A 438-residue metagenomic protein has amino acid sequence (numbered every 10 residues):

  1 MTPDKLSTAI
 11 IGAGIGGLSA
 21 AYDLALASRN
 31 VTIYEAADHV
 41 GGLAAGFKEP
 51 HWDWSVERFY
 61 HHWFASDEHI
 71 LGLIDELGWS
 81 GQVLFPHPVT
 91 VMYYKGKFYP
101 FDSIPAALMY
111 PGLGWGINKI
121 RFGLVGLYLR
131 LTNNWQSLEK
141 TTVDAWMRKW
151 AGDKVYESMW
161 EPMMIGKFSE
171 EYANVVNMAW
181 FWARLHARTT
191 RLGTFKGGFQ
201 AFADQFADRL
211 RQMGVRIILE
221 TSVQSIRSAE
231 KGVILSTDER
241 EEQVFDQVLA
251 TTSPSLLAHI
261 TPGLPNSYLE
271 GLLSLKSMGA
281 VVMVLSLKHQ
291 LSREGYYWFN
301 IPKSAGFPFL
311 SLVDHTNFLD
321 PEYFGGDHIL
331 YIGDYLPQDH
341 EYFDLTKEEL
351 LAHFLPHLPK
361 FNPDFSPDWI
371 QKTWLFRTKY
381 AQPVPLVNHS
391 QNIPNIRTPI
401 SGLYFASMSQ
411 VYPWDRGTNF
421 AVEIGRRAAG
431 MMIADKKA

Functional and structural regions predicted by a protein language model:
L6-I33: N-terminal Rossmann-like FAD-binding beta1-loop-alpha1 element of flavoenzymes
A25-P50: Glycine-rich FAD pyrophosphate-binding loop
K48-G72: N-terminal glycine-rich dinucleotide-binding loop that anchors FAD/FMN and/or NAD(P) in oxidoreductases
H61-E68, W135-V143, W150-A151, H186-R209 (+2 more regions): Short beta-strand to alpha-helix junction loop
S66-L71, D75-E76, S80-V175, R184-T190: Mobile amphipathic helical/loop "lid" adjacent to a hydrophobic cofactor/ligand pocket
W180-D238, Q247, T251: Helical element adjacent to the flavin cofactor pocket in flavoenzyme catalytic cores
Q224-L330, Y335-D344, E348, P356-D364 (+1 more regions): Mid-domain catalytic core of redox enzymes that form a hydrophobic substrate pocket/lid adjacent to a catalytic redox
G295, L312-A438: Conserved flavin/dinucleotide-binding core of flavoenzymes
